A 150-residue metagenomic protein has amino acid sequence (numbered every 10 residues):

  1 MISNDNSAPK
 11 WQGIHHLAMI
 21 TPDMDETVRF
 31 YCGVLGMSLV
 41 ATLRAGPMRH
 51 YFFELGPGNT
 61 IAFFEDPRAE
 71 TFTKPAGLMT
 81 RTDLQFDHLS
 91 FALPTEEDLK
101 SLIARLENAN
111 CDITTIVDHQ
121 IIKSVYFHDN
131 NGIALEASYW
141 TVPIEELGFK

Functional and structural regions predicted by a protein language model:
M1-I14, I20-A41, L55-D112, H128-K150: Glyoxalase I/VOC metalloenzyme domain signal
A45-R49, H119-K123: Short acidic/glycine-enriched loop/turn segments that link adjacent beta-strands
F52: Acidic (E/D-rich), amphipathic helical modules within compact regulatory domains
